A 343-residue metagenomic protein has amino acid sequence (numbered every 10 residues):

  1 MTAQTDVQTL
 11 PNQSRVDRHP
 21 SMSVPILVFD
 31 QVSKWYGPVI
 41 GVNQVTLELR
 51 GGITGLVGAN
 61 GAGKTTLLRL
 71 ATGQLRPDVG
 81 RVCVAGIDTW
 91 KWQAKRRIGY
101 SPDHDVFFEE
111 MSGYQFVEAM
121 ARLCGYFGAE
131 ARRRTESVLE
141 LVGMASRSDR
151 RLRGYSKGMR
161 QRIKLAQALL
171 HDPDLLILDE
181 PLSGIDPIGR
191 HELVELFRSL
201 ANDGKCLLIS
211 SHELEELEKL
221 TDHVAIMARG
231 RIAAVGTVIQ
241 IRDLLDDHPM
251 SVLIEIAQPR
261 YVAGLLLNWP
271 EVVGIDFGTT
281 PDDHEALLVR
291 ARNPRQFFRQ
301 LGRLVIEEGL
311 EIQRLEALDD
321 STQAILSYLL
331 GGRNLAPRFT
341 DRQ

Functional and structural regions predicted by a protein language model:
A59-G63: Walker A (P-loop) phosphate-binding loop of ABC-type ATPase nucleotide-binding domains
T72: Helix-to-loop junction immediately C-terminal to a conserved catalytic motif
G80-A94: Conserved ABC transporter NBD signature motif
E118, R122, A129-R147: Conserved ABC ATPase "signature" region
L176-E180: Catalytic Walker B motif of ABC-type/P-loop ATPase nucleotide-binding domains
V194-R290: ABC transporter nucleotide-binding domain
